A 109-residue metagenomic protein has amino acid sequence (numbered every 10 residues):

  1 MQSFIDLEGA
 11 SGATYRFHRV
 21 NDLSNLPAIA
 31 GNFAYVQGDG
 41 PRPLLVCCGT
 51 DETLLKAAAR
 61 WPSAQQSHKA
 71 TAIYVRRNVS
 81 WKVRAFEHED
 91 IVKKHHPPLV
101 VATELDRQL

Functional and structural regions predicted by a protein language model:
M1-P62, W81-H96, R107-L109: GIY-YIG nuclease catalytic motif and its immediate N-terminal context
L55-S67, T71-R76: Mid-chain, well-packed structural core segment of small domains
V100-E104: Eukaryotic N-terminal accessory cofactor-binding modules
